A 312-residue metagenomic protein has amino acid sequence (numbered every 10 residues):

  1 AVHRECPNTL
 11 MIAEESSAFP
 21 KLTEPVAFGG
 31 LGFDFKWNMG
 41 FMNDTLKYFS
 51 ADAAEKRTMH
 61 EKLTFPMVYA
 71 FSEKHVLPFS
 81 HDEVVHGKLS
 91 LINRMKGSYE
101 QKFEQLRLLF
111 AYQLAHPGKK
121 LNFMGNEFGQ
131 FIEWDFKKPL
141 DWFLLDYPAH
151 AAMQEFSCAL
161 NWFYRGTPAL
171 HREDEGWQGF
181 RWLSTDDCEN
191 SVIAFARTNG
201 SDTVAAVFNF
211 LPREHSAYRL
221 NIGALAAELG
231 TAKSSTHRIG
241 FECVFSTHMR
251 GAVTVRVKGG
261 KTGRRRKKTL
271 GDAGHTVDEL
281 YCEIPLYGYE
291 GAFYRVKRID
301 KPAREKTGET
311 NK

Functional and structural regions predicted by a protein language model:
A1-K120, M124, F128, D135 (+3 more regions): Alpha-amylase-like alpha-glycosidases and glucanotransferases acting on alpha-linked glucans and related
E100-F103, Y112-N122, N126-K312: Carbohydrate-interacting/catalytic domains
